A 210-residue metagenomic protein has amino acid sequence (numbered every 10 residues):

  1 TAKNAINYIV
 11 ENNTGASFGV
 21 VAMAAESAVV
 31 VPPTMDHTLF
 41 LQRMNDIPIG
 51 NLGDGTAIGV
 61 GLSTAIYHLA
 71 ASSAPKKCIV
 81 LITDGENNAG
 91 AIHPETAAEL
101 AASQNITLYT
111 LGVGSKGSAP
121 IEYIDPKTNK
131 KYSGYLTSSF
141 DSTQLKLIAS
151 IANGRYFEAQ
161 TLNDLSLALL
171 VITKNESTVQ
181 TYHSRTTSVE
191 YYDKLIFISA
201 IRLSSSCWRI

Functional and structural regions predicted by a protein language model:
T1-K77, A91-I92: Membrane-embedded segments
V21-A24, I82-G85, L111-G114, A159-Q160: Active-site-proximal beta-strand/loop segments in catalytic clefts of secreted hydrolases
S27-V29, N88, G117-S118, Y156: Short beta-strands and strand-coil junctions in structured, solvent-facing domains, enriched
M35, A57, F140, Q160-D164: Short beta->alpha linker loops
D36-L39, P126-N129, K174-S177: Short, hinge-like loop/turn segments at secondary-structure boundaries
G53-T56, C78, G85-I151: VWA/integrin I-like adhesion module and closely mimicked acidic/polar interface patches used
L145-E176: Extended, hydrophilic extramembrane loops/domains of integral membrane proteins
T178-I210: C-terminal signal-anchor/stop-transfer transmembrane helix together with its immediate cytosolic, Lys/Arg-enriched
